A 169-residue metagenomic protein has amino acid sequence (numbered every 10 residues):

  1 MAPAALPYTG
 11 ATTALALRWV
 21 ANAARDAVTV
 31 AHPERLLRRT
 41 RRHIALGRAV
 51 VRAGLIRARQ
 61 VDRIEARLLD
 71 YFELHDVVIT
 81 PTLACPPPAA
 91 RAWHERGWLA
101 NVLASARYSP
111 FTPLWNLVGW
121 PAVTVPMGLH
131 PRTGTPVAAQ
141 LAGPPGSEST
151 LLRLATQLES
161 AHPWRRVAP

Functional and structural regions predicted by a protein language model:
M1-S109, L117, G146, T150 (+1 more regions): Amidase signature
T112: A cross-kingdom feature strongest in bacterial/archaeal respiratory oxidoreductases
W115, H130, A139: Short glycine- and Lys/Arg-enriched binding-loop motifs that mark or flank ligand-binding interfaces
W120-T133: Glycine-rich phosphate/pyrophosphate-binding loops and their adjacent beta-strand/loop elements at enzyme active sites
H130, P144-G146: A short acidic/small-residue loop/turn micro-motif
T135-P144, L151-L152: Short, well-ordered beta-strand elements
L154-L158: Short amphipathic alpha-helices in soluble, non-transmembrane regions that often serve as interface/regulatory elements
